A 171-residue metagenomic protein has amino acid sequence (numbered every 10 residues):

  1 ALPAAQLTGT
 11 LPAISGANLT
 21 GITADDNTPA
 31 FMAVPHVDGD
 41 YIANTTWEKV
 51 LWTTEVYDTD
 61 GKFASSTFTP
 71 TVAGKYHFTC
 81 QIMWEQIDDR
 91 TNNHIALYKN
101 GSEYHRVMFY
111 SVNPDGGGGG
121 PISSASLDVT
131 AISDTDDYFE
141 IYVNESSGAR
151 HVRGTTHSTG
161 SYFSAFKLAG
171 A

Functional and structural regions predicted by a protein language model:
A1-T28: Fibrous stalk/shaft segments of extracellular and virion attachment machinery
A5-T8, V37, D137: Short intrinsically disordered, low-complexity segments
G21-T91, I95, K99, V107-D115 (+1 more regions): Terminal (often C-terminal
H77, Y138-E140: Short, conserved beta-strand segments of beta-strand-rich sandwich/propeller modules, principally
G117-Y138: Short, surface-exposed tryptophan/glycine-enriched loops that mediate extracellular molecular recognition
Y142-G148: Short beta-strand-plus-loop segments that form exposed binding edges in beta-rich domains
